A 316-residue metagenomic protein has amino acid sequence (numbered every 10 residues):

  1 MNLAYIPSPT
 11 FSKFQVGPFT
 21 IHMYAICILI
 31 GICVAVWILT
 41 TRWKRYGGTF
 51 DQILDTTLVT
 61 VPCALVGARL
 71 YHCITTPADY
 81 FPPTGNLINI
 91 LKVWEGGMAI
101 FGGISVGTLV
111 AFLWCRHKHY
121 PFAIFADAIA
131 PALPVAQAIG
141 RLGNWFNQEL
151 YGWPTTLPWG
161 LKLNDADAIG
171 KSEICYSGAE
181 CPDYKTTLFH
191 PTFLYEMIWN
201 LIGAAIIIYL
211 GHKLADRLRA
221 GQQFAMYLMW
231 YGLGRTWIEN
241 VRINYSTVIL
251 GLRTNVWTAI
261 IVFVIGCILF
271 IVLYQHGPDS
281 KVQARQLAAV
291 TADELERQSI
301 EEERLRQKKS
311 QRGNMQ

Functional and structural regions predicted by a protein language model:
M1-Q316: A feature for loop-to-transmembrane-helix boundaries and adjacent hydrophobic helices in multi-pass integral membrane
